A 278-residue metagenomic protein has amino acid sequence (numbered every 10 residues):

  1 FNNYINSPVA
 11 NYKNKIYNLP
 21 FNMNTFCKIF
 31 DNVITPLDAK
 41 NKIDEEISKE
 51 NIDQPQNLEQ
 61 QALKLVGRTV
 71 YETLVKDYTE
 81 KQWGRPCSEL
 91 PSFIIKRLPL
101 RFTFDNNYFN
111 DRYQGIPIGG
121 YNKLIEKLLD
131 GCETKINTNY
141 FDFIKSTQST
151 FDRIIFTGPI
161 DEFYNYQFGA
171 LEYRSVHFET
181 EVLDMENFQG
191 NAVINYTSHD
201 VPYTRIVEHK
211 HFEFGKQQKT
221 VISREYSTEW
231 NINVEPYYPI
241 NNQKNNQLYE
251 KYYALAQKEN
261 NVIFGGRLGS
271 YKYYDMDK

Functional and structural regions predicted by a protein language model:
F1-K13, Y17, V70-T73: A short alpha-helix-loop-beta-strand transition element characteristic of N-terminal alpha/beta dinucleotide-binding
N3-I5, T134-N139, G266: Short loop/edge segments at beta-strand edges and connector loops that shape dinucleotide/nucleotide cofactor-binding
P8, Y17, T204, V221-I222 (+1 more regions): A broad, low-specificity signal marking well-ordered, structured residues that form hydrophobic/aromatic
K15, T25-F151, T157, Y164: Active-site/ligand-binding neighborhood in enzyme catalytic cores
I16-N24, L268: Secondary-structure transition motif
F141-L255: Mid-domain catalytic core of redox enzymes that form a hydrophobic substrate pocket/lid adjacent to a catalytic redox
P239-K278: C-terminal catalytic lobe of FAD-dependent flavoproteins
